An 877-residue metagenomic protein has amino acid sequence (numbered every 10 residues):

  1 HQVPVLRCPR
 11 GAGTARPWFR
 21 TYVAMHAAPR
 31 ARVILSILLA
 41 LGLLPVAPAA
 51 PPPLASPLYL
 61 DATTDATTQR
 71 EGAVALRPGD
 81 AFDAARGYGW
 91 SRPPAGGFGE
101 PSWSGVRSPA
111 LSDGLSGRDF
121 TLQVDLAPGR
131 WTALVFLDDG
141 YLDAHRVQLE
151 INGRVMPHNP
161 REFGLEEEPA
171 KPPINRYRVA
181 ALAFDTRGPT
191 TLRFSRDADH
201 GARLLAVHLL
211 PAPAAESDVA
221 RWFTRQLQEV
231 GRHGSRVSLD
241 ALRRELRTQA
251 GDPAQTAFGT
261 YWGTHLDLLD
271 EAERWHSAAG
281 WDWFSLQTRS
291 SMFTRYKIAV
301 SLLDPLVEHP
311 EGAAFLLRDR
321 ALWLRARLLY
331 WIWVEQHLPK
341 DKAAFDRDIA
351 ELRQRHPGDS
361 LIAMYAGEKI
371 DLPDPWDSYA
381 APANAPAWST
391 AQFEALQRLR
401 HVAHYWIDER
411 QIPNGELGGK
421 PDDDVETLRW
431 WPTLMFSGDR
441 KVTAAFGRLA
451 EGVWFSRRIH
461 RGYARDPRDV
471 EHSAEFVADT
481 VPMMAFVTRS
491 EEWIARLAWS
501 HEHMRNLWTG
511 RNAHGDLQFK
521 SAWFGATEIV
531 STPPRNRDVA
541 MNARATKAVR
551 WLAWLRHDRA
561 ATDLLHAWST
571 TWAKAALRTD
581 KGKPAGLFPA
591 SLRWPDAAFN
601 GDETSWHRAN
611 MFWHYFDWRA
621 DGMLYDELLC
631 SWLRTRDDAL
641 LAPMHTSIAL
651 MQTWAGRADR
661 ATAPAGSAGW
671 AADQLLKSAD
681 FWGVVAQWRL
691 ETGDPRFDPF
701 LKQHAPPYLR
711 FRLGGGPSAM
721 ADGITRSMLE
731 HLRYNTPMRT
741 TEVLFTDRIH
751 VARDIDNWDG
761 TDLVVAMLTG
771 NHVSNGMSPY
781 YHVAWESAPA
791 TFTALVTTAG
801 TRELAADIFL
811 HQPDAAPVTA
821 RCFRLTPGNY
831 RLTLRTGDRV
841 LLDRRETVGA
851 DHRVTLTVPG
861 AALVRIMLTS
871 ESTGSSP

Functional and structural regions predicted by a protein language model:
I34-P45: Bacterial N-terminal signal peptides
A50-V219: Compositionally biased, intrinsically disordered or flexible polar/acidic segments
R146-H158, F823-G837: Solvent-exposed beta-hairpin/edge-strand motifs
R178, R845-P877: C-terminal beta-strand-rich structural cap/linker in extracellular carbohydrate-active enzymes
E216-F809: Glycan-recognition and catalytic cores of secretory/periplasmic carbohydrate-active enzymes
H811-G828: Surface-exposed beta-strand/loop patches in extracellular or lumenal glycoproteins
